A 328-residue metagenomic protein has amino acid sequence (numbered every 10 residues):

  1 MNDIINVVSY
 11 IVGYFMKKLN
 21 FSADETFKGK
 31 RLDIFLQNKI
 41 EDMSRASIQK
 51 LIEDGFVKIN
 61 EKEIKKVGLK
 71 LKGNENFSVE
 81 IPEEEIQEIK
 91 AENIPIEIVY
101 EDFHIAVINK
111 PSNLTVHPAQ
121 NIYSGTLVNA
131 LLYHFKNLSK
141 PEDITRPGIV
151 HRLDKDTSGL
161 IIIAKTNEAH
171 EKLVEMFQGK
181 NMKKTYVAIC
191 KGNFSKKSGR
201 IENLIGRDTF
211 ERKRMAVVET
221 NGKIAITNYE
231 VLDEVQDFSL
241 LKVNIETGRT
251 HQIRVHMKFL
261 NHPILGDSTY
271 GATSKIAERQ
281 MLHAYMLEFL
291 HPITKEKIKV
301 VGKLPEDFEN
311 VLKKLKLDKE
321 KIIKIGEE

Functional and structural regions predicted by a protein language model:
D3-R200, L204, D307-K314: RNA pseudouridine synthases
K62, L69, F103, H262 (+3 more regions): Well-ordered beta-strand scaffold positions
V79-I81, T209-K213, I224-I226, D267-T273: Short Pro/Gly-enriched beta-strand edge/turn motifs at strand-loop
I94, K213-V218, T273-I276: Short, P/G- and charge-enriched loop/turn segments at secondary-structure junctions
I98, C190, Y229-V231, I264: Conserved hydrophobic positions within beta-strands
S124, G179, K183, K191 (+1 more regions): Flexible glycine-rich active-site/ligand-binding loops centered on an Asp-His dyad
D143-E175, K183, V187, E202 (+2 more regions): The conserved catalytic core of RNA pseudouridine synthases
L265-E296: RNA substrate-recognition surfaces in RNA-acting enzymes
